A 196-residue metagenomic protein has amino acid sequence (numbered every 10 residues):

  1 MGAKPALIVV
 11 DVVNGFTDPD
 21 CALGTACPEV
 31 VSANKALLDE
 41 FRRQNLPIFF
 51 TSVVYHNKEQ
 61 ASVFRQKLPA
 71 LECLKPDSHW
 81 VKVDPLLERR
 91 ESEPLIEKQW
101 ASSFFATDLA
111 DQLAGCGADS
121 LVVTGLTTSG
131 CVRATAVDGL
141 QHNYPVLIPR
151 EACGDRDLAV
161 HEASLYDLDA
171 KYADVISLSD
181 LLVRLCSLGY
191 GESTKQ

Functional and structural regions predicted by a protein language model:
M1-R90, P94, L185-Q196: Active-site acidic carboxylates
N45-L46, G117, N143: Glycine-centered short loops/turns at secondary-structure junctions
S78-W80, D84-L126: Internal catalytic-core helix/loop-beta-alpha segment that presents or stabilizes conserved functional determinants
I96, D174-L181: Short acidic-hydrophobic, aromatic-tinged amphipathic segments that line or gate anion-handling sites
V122-G125, P145-L158: A short glycine-rich beta-strand->turn/loop micro-motif centered on a GG-aromatic cluster
V132-H142: Short Gly/Thr/Asp-enriched flexible loops that form oxyanion-binding sites at enzyme active sites
D155-D169: Active-site-proximal loop->helix
